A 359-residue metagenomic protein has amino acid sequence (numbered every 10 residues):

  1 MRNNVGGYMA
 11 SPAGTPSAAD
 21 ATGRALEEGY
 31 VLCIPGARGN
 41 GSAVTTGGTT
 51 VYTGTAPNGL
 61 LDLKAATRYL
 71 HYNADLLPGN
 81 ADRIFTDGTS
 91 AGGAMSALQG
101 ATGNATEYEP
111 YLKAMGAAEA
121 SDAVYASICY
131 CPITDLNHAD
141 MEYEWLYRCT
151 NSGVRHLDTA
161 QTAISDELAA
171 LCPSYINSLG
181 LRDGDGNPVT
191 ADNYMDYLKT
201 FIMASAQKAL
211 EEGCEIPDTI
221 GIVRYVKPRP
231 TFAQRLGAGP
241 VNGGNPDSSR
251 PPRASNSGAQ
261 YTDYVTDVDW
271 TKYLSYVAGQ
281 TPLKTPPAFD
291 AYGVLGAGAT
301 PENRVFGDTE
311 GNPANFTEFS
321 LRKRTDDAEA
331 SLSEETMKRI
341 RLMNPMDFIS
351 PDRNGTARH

Functional and structural regions predicted by a protein language model:
M1-P12, F85, R358: Short beta-strand element of the alpha/beta-hydrolase
R2-V5, I34, Y69: Structural cue for short, hydrophobic secondary-structure segments
G14-L32, K113-A118: Short amphipathic alpha-helix adjacent to the substrate-entry channel of hydrolases
G39-T50, H138: Glycine-rich "HGGG/HGxG" loop immediately N-terminal to the catalytic nucleophile of the alpha/beta-hydrolase
Y52-L76: Alpha/beta-hydrolase active-site loop
Y72-T150, I340: Primarily recognizes the serine-hydrolase "nucleophile elbow" in alpha/beta-hydrolase and SGNH/GDSL folds
Y130-T134, H138-T281: Non-catalytic, alpha-helical, charged scaffold/linker segments that couple or flank catalytic or architectural cores
K227-H359: C-terminal subdomain of alpha/beta-hydrolase-fold enzymes, centered on the catalytic histidine and its supporting
